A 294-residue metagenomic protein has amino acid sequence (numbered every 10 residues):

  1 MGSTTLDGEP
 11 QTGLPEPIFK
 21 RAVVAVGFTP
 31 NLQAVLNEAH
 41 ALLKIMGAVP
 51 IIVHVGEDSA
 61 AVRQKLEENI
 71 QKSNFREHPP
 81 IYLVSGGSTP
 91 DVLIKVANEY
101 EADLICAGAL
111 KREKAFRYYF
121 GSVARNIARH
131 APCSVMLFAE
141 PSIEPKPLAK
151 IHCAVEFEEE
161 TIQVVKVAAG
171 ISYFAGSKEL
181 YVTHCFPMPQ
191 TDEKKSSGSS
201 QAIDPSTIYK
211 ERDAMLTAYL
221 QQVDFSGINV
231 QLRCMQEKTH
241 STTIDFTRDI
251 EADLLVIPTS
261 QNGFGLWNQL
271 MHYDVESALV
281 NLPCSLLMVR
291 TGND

Functional and structural regions predicted by a protein language model:
M1-E9, I94-E144, D245-D294: Gly/Ser-rich helix-loop-strand patches that form or flank binding pockets for ribonucleotide-derived cofactors
G2-K65, K72-E77, K150-A202, Q222-F225 (+2 more regions): Small/aliphatic-rich secondary-structure junction motif
L32, G86, R117, T161 (+3 more regions): A conditional alpha-helix N-cap/helix-loop micro-motif detector
A39, N69, L93, I127 (+3 more regions): Aromatic/hydrophobic pocket-lining residues that form π-stacking "cages" and hydrophobic walls in ligand
I51-V53, P80-S85, M136, Y181-T183 (+3 more regions): General small-molecule cofactor/ligand-binding pocket signal
V84-V92, C234-T242: Charged docking surfaces used in two-component/phosphorelay signaling
Q201-E211: A short acidic, glycine-rich active-site loop that binds or catalyzes chemistry on phosphate/adenosine moieties
T217-A218, Q236-R248: A short, acidic, amphipathic alpha-helical segment used as a generic capping/interface helix at domain edges
